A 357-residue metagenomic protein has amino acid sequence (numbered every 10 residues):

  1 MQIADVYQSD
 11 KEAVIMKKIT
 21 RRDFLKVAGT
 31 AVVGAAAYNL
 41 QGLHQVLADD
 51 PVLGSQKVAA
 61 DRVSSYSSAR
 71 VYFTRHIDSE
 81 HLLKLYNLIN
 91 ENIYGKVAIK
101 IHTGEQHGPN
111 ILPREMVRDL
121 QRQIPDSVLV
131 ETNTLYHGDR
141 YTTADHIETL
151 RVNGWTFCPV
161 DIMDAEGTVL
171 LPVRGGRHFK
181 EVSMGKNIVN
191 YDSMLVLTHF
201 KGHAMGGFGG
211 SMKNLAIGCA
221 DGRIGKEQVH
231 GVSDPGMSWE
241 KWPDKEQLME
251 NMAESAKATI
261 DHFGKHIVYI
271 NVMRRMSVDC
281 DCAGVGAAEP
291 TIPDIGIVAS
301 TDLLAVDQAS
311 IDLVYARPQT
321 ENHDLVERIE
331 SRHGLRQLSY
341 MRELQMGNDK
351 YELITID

Functional and structural regions predicted by a protein language model:
Q2, Y7-D10, K17, D23-Q45: N-terminal export signals
K11-A13, I354: Short hotspots in intrinsically disordered terminal tails
A13-V14, Q106: Generic anion/oxyanion-binding catalytic loop in active/binding sites
I19-L25, D50, R223, H230-P235: Short, charged N-terminal helix-start/capping segments
D61-Q123, S127-D357: Extended, low-polarity segments enriched in aliphatic/aromatic residues
